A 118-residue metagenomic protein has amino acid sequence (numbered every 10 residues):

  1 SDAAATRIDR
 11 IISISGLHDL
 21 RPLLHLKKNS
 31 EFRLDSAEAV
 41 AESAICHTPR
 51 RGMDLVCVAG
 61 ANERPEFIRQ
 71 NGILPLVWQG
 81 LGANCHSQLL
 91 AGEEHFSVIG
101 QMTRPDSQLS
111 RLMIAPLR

Functional and structural regions predicted by a protein language model:
S1-E31, A39-V40: Primarily recognizes the serine-hydrolase "nucleophile elbow" in alpha/beta-hydrolase and SGNH/GDSL folds
A3-T6, T48-G52: Short, conserved loop/helix-junction motifs that constitute active-site signature segments in enzyme catalytic cores
D9-R10, D54, N84-H86: Residues at the starts of beta-strands that form the adenosine-phosphate
L20, N62-E66: Acidic catalytic loop of the alpha/beta-hydrolase fold
R33-H47: Alpha-helical scaffolding within the catalytic cores of extracellular/periplasmic polymer-degrading hydrolases
R51-G52, V56-G60: Short beta-strand/loop motif that positions the catalytic acidic residue of the alpha/beta-hydrolase fold
V58, I68-P75, Q79-R118: C-terminal catalytic histidine-bearing segment of alpha/beta-hydrolase fold enzymes
